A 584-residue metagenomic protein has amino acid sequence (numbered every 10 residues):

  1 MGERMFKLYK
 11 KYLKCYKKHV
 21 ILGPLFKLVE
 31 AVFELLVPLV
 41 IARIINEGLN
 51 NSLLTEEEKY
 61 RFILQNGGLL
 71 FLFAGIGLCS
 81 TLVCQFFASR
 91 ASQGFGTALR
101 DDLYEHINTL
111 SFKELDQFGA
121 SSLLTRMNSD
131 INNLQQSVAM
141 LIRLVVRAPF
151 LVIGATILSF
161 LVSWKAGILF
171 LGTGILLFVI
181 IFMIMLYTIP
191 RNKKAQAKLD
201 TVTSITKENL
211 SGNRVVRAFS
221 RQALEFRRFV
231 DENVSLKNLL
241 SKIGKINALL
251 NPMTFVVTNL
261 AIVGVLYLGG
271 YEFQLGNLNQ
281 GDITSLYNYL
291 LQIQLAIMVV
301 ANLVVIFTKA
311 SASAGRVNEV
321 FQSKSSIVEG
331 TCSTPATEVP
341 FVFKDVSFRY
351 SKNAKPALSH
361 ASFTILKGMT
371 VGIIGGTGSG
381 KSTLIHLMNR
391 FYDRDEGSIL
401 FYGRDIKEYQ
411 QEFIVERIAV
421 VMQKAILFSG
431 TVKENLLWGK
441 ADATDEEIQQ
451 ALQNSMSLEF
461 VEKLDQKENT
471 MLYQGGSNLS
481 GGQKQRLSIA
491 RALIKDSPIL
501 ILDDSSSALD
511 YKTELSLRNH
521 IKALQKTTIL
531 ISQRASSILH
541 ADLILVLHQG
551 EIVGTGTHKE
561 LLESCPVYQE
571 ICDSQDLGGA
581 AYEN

Functional and structural regions predicted by a protein language model:
M1-G2, A336-N584: ABC-type nucleotide-binding domain
G2, V20-V83, F87, F160-K165 (+1 more regions): Transmembrane helix-loop-helix hairpins at lipid-water interfaces of multipass membrane proteins, especially the type-1
E3-K17, L123: A short amphipathic helical element positioned immediately N-terminal to and/or at the very start of a transmembrane
Y12-K18, T109-K113, S129-V138, I142 (+8 more regions): An intracellular "coupling" helix at the cytosolic face of ABC transporter transmembrane type-1 domains
C15, H19-V32, A139-A195, Y267-L278: Transmembrane helices of ABC transporter permease
L28-L36, G75-L82, L134-S137, L141-I153 (+6 more regions): Hydrophobic alpha-helical transmembrane bundles that constitute the permease/transmembrane domains of multi-pass
K198, R217, R221, K245 (+3 more regions): Cytosolic ends of transmembrane helices, especially the final helix of ABC transmembrane type-1 domains
